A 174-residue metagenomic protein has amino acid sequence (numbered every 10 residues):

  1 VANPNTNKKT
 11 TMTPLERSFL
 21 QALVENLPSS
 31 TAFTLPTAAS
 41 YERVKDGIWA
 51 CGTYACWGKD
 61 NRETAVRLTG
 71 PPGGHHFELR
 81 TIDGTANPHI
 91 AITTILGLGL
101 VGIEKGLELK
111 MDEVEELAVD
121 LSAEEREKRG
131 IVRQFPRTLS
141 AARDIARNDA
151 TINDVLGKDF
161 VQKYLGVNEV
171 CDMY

Functional and structural regions predicted by a protein language model:
V1-Y174: Catalytic-core signal marking the mid-to-C-terminal active-site face
